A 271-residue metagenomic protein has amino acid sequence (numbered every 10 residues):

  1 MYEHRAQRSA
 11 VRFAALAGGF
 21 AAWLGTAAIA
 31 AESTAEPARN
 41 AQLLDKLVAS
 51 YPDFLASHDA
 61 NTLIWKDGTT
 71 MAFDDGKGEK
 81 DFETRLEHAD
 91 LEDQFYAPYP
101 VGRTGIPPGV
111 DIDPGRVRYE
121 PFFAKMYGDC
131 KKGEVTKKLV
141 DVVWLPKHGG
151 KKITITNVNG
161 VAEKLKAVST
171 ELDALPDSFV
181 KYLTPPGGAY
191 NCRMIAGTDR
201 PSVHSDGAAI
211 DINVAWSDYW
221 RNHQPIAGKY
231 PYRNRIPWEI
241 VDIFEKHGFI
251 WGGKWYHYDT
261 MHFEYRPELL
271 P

Functional and structural regions predicted by a protein language model:
M1-S9: N-terminal secretory signal peptides that target proteins for export/translocation
R8-V11, L16, A208, R266: Alpha-helical and His/Cys-centered functional microenvironments
A10-V11, A17, A60, D199: A residue-level detector for conformationally permissive "hinge/kink" positions
A14-G25: Bacterial N-terminal signal peptides
L24, A28-A35: Boundary at the C-terminal end of the N-terminal hydrophobic targeting segment
E36, Q42-D45, S50-W255: Cell-envelope/glycan interface and biosynthesis
K246-P271: A cross-kingdom marker for long, charged
